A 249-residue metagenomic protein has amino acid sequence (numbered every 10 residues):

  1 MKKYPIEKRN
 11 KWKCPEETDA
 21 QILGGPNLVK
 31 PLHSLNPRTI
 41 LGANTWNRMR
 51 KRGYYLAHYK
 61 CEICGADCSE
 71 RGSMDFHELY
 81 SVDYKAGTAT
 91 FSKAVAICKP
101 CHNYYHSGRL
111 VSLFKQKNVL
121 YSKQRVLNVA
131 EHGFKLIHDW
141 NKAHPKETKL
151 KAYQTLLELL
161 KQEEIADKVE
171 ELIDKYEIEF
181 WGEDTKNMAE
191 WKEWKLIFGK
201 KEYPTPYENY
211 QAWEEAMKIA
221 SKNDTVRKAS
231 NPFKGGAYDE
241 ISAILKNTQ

Functional and structural regions predicted by a protein language model:
M1-K51, G65-E70, L120-Q249: A boundary/linker detector
G42, R50, E62-A96, Y105-K117: Histidine-centered nuclease catalytic patch
K51-A57: Sequence/structural segment immediately N-terminal to covalent heme-attachment motifs in c-type and related
V82-K99, N118-H138: Short microdomains enriched in Cys/His and/or Lys/Arg
